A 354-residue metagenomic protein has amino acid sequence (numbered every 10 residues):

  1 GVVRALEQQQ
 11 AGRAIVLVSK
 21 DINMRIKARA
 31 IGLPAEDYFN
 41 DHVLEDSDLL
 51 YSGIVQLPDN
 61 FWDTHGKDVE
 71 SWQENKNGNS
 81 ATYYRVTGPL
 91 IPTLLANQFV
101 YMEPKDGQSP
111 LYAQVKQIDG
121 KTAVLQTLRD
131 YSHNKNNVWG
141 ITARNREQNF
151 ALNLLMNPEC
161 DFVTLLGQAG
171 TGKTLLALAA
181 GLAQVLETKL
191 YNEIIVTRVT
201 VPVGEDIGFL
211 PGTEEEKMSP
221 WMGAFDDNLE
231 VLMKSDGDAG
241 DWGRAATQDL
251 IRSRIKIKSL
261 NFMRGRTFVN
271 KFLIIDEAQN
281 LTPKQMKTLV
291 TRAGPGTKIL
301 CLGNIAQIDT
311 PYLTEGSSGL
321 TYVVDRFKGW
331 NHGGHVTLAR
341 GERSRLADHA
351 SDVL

Functional and structural regions predicted by a protein language model:
G1-R13: Acidic, metal-associated active-site segment
V2-A5, N23-G32, E36-V69, S132-F272 (+1 more regions): Conserved helicase motor core of SF1/SF2 NTP-dependent helicases
R13-A14, G140: A generic structural signal for short
L17-S19: Short beta-strand scaffold positions
L33, D37, H42-Y131: Interdomain "pre-motor" coupling segment immediately N-terminal to P-loop NTPase/helicase cores
D276: Walker B catalytic carboxylates
